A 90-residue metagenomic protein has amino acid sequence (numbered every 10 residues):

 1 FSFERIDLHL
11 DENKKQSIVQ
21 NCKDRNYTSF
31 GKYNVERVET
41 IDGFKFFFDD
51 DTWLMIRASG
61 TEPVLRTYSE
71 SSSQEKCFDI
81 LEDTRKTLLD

Functional and structural regions predicted by a protein language model:
F1-D90: Phosphate-binding and adjacent anionic-ligand microenvironments
